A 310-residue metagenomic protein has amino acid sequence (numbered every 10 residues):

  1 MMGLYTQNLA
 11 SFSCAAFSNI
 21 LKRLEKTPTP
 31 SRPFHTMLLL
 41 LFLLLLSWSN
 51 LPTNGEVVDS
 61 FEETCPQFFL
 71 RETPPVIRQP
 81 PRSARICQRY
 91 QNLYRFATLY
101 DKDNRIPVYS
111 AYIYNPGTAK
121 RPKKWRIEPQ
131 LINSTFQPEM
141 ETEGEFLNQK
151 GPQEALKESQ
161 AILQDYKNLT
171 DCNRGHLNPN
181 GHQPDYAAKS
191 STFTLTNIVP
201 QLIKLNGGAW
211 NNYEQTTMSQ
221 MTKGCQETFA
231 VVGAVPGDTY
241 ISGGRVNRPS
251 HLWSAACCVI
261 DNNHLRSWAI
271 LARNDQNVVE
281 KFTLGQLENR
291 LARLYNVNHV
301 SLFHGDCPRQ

Functional and structural regions predicted by a protein language model:
M2-I20, L24, P28-P30, M37: Long, low-complexity, serine/threonine/proline-rich intrinsically disordered regulatory regions in eukaryotic signaling
H35-L43: Sec-dependent signal peptide recognition, specifically the positively charged N-region followed immediately by
L44-Q67: N-terminal signal peptide
F68, P74-Q91: Extracellular or lumenal secretory-pathway regions
I86, F96-Y100, W253-C257: Short, surface-exposed beta-strand/loop micro-motifs that present aromatic residues
Y90-C172: Short, His- and charge-rich active-site/binding loops that engage polyanionic ligands
N148-Q310: Domain-level detector of nuclease and nuclease-like folds in predominantly extracellular/periplasmic contexts
